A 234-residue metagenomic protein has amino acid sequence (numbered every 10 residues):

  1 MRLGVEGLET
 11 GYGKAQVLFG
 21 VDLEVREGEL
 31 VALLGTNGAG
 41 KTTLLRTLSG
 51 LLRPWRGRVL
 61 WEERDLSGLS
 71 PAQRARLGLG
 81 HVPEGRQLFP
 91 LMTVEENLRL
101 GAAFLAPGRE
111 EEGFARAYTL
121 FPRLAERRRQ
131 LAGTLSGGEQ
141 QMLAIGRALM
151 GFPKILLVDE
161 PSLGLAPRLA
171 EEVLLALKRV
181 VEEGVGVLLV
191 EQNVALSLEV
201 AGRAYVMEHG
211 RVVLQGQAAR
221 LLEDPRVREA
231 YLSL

Functional and structural regions predicted by a protein language model:
G13, L69, V94-E112, L120-A125 (+2 more regions): ABC-type ATPase nucleotide-binding domains, specifically the catalytic core motifs of the NBD
L34-T36: The feature captures the beta-strand-to-loop junction immediately N-terminal to the Walker
S49: Helix-to-loop junction immediately C-terminal to a conserved catalytic motif
G57-D65, L77, E110-F114: Conserved ABC transporter NBD signature motif
L131-L135, E139: Conserved ABC ATPase signature
A148-L149: ABC ATPase C-loop
